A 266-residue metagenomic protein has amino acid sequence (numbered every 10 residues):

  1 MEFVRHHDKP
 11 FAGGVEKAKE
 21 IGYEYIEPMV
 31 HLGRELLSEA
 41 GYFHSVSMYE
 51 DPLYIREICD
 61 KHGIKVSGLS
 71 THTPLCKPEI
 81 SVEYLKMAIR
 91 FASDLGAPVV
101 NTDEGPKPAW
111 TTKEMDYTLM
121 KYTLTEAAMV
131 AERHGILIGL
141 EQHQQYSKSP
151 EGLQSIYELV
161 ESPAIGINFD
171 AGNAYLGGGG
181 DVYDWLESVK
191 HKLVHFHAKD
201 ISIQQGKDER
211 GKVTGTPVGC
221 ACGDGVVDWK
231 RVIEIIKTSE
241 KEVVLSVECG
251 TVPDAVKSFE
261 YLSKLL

Functional and structural regions predicted by a protein language model:
M1, I26-P28, V66-T71, V100-T102 (+4 more regions): Hydrophobic faces of well-ordered beta-strands that scaffold small-molecule active sites in alpha/beta enzyme cores
M1-V99, M115, K121, T125 (+2 more regions): N-terminal pre-domain/capping segments
D8-K9, V15, Y25-I26, T125-V226 (+1 more regions): Acidic/histidine-rich catalytic cores of soluble enzymes
V30-R34, H72-L75, E104-P108, Q144-Y146 (+3 more regions): Active-site-proximal loop/turn and secondary-structure-junction residues that shape catalytic pockets, frequently
K61-H62, L95, R133-H134, P163 (+2 more regions): Helix C-cap/helix->beta junction micro-motif
A92-K113, H134-S147, S246-V247: Active-site groove signature of glycoside hydrolases
A221, K230-I233, K237-S239, V243-L245: H/E-rich (His + Asp/Glu) clusters that bind or coordinate divalent metals
V244-V256: A short, acidic, flexible beta-alpha connecting loop/helix-capping segment that sits on the rim of active
